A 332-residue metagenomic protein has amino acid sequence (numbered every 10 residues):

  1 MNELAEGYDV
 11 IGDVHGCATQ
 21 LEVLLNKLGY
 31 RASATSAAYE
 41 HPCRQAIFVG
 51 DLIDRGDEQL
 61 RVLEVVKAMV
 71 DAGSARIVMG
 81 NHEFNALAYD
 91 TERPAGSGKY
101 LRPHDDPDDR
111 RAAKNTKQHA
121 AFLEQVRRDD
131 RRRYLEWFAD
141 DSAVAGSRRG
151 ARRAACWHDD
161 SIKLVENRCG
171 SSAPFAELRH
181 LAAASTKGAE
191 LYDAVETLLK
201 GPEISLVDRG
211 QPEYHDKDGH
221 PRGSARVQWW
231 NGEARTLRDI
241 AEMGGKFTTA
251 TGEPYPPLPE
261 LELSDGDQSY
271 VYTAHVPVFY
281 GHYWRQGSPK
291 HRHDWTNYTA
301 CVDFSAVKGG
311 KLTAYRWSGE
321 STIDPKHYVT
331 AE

Functional and structural regions predicted by a protein language model:
M1-E64: N-terminal active-site segment of His-dependent metallophosphoesterases
M1-L4, A38-Y39, V66-D71, S142-R148 (+2 more regions): A short acidic-Thr-Gly-centered motif at the start of a beta-strand
Y8-H15, G150-A155, A300-V302: Active-site-proximal beta-strand elements of phosphoester/diester hydrolases
D13, D51, G80-N81, A154 (+2 more regions): Divalent metal-coordination and catalytic microenvironments
C17-A18, D54-D57, E83-L87, D159-D160 (+2 more regions): Active-site environment of divalent metal-dependent phosphoester hydrolases
P42, G56-L63, A68-S205: Active-site neighborhood of divalent metal-dependent phosphoester bond hydrolases
S185-P289, H293: Alpha/beta-hydrolase fold catalytic core
A300-E332: Binuclear metal-dependent phosphoesterase catalytic core
